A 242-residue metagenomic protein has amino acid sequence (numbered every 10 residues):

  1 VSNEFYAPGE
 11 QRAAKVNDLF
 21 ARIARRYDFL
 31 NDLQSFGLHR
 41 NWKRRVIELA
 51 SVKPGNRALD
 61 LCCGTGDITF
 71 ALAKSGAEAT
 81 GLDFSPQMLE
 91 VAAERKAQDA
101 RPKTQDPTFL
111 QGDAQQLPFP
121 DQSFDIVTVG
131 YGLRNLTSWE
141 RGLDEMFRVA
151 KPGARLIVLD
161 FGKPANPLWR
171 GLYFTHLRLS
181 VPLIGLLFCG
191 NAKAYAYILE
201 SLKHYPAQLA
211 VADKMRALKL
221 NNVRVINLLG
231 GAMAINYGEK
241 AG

Functional and structural regions predicted by a protein language model:
V1-N17: N-terminal auxiliary segments of SAM/dcSAM-dependent transferases
R26-F29, S35-N56: Conserved alpha-helix/loop element of class I SAM-dependent methyltransferases that forms part of the SAM/SAH-binding
Y27, V127-T128: Hydrophobic beta-strand segment of the Class I
R57-Q116: Class I SAM-dependent methyltransferase SAM/SAH-binding core
Q115-I126: A short acidic, Gly/Pro-enriched loop at the edge of an enzyme's catalytic core that lines a small-molecule cofactor
E140-R155: A short glycine-rich, Lys/Arg-flanked "PGG" loop and its adjoining helix->strand segment in the class I
G162-K214, R224: C-terminal alpha-helical "lid/dimerization" subdomain adjacent to the S-adenosyl-L-methionine
L218-G242: Core SAM-dependent methyltransferase catalytic element
